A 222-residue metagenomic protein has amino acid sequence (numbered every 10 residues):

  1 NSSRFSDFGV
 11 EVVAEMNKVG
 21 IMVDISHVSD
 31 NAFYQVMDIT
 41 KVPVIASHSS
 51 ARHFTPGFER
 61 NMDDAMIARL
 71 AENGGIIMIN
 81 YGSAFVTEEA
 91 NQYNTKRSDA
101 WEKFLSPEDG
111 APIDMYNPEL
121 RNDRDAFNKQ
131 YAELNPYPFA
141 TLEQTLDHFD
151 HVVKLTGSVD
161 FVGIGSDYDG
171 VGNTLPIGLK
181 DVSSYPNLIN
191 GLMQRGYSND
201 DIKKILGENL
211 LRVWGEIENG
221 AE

Functional and structural regions predicted by a protein language model:
N1-D24, V28-I45, E59-G75, Q144-D160: Histidine/acidic residue-rich metal-binding segments in metalloenzymes
N1-R4, M22, R52-G57, A132-A140: The substrate-binding groove and active-site-proximal loops of carbohydrate-active enzymes, especially glycoside
V23-I25, H48, I77, D167 (+2 more regions): Conserved, mostly hydrophobic/aromatic
V28-Y34, A51-F54, A84-T87, G170-G172: Active-site environment of divalent metal-dependent phosphoester hydrolases
D64-A126: Aromatic-lined glycan-binding groove of carbohydrate-active enzymes
I79-A84, T156-L179: Short acidic/histidine-rich active-site segments
D123-H151, N199-W214: C-terminal helical cap
K180-E222: Mid-to-C-terminal alpha-helical segments outside catalytic/metal-binding sites
